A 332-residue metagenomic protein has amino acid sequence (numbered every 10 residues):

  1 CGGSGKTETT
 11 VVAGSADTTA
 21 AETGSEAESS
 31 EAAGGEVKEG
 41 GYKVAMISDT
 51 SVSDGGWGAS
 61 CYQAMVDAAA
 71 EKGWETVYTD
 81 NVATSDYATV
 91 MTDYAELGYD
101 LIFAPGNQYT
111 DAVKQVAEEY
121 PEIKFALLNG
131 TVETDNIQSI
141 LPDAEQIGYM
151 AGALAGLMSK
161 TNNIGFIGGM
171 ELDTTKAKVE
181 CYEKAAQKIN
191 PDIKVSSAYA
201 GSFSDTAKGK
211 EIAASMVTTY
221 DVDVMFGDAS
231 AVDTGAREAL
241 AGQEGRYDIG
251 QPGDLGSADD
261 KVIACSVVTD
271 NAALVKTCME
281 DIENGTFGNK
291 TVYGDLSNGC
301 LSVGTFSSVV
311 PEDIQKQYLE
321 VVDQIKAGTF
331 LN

Functional and structural regions predicted by a protein language model:
C1-S4: N-terminal Sec signal peptide cleavage junction
K6-N332: A residue-level marker of the well-folded mature domains of exported/periplasmic proteins
